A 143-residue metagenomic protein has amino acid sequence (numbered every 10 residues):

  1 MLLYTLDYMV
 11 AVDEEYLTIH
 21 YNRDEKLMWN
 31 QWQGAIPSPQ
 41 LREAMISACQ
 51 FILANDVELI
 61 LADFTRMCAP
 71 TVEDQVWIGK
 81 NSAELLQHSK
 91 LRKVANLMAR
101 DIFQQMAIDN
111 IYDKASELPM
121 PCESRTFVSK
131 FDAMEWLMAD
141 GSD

Functional and structural regions predicted by a protein language model:
L2-D143: Amphipathic, Lys/Arg-enriched alpha-helical "gate/interface" segment within cytosolic domains that mediates
